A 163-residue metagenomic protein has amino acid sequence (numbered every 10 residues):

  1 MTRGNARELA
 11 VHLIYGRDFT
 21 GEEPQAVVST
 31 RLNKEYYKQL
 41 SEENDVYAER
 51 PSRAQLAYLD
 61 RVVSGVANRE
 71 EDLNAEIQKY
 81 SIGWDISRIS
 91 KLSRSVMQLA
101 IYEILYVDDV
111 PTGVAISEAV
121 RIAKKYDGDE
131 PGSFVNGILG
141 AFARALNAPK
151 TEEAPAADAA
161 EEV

Functional and structural regions predicted by a protein language model:
M1-G132, N136-V163: N-terminal interaction/assembly modules
